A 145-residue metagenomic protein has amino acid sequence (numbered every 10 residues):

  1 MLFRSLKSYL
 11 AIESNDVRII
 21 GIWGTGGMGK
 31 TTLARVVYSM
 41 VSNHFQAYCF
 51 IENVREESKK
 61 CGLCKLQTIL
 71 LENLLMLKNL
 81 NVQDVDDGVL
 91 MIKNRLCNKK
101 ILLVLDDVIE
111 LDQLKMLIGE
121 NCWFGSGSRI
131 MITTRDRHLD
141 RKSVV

Functional and structural regions predicted by a protein language model:
M1-V145: Core domains of intracellular innate-immunity/apoptotic signalosomes
